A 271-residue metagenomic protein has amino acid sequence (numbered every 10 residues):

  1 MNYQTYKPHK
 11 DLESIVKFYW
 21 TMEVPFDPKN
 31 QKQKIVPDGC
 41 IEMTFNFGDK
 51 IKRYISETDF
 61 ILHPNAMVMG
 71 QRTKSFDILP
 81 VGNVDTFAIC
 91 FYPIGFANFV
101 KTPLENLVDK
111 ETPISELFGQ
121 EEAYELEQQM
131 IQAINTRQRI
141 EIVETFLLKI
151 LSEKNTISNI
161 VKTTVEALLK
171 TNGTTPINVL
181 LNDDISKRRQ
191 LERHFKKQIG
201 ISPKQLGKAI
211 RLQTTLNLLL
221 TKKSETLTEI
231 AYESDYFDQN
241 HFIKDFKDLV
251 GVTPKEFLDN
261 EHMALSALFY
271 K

Functional and structural regions predicted by a protein language model:
M1-N172, P176-N178, D183-R188, S202 (+4 more regions): Alpha-helical bundle regulatory/interaction domains
T145-K149, K197, D248: A generic structural signal for well-ordered alpha-helical segments enriched in polar/charged residues
P176-I177, H194-Q198: Extended amphipathic alpha-helical scaffolding segments in membrane-proximal extra-membrane regions of membrane
R193-H194, I201, Q205-T221, T226: Catalytic-pocket segment enriched in acidic/His residues
Q198-I201, D245-E256: A secondary-structure capping/hinge motif
